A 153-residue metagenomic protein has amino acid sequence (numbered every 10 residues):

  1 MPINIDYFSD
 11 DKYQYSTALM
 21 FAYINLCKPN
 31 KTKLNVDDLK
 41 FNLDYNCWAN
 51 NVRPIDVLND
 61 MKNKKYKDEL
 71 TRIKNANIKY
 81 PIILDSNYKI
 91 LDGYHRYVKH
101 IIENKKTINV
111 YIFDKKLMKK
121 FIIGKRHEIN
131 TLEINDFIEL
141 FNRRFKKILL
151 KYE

Functional and structural regions predicted by a protein language model:
M1-I55: Glycine-rich short-loop/terminal segments
D37-K89: Short alpha-helix boundary/capping and kink motifs at helix termini
A76, N104-K105: Short loop/turn hinge sites at secondary-structure boundaries
I83, V98-H100, N109: Short, hydrophobic/aromatic-rich beta-strand segments within well-structured domains
N87, F113-K115: Beta-hairpin (beta-strand-turn-beta-strand) motif
N87-E103: A sequence-level detector for short glycine-anchored, His/Arg-bearing signature motifs that mark catalytic or binding
K106-F113: Short hydrophobic/aromatic-enriched beta-strand-loop microsegments
K115-E153: Amphipathic, charge-rich alpha-helical segments that serve as recognition/docking helices
